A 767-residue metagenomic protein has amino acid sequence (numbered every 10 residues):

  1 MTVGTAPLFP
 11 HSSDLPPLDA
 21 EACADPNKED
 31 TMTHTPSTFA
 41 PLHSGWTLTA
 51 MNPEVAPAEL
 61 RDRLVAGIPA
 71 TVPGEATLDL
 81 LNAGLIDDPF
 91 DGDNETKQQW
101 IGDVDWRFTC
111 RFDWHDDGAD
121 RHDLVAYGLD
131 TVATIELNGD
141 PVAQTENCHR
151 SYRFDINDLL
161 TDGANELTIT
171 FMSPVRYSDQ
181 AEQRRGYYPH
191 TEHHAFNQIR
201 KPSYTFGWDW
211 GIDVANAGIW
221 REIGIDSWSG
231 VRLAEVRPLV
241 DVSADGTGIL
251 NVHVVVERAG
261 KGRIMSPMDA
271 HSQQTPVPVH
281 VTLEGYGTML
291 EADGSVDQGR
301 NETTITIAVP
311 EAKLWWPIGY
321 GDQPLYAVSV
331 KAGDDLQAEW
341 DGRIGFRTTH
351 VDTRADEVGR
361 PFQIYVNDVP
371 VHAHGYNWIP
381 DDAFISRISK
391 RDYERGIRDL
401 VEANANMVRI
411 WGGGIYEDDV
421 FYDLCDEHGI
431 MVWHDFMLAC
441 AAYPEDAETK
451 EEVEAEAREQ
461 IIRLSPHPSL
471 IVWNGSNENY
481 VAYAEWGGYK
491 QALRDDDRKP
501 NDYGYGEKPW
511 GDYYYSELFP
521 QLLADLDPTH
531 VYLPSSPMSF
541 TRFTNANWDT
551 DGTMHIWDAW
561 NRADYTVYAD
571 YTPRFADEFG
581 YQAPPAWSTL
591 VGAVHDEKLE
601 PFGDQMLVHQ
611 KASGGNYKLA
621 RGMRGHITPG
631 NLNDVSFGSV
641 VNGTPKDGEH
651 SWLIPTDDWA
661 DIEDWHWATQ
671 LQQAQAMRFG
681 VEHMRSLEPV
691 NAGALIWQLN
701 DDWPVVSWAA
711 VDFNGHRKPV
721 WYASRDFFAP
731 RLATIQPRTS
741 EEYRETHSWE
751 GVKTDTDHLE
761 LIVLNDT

Functional and structural regions predicted by a protein language model:
T2-M407, A676, H683-L687, N691 (+2 more regions): Secreted/periplasmic carbohydrate-active enzymes, especially glycoside hydrolases
L48-A50, E54, Y204, A215-G218 (+3 more regions): Substrate-binding clefts and catalytic carboxylate motifs of secreted carbohydrate-active enzymes
C148, D209-I212, P317, N377-K390 (+6 more regions): The substrate-binding groove and active-site-proximal loops of carbohydrate-active enzymes, especially glycoside
A164, V371, V401-V408, D426-M431 (+3 more regions): Loop/turn elements at helix/coil->beta-strand transitions in domains of secreted/extracellular proteins
V369-W378, M431-E445, Q460, N474-N477 (+2 more regions): Aromatic- and acidic-residue-enriched carbohydrate-binding clefts of CAZyme catalytic domains
H374-Y376, V408-I410, V432-H434, F575-D577 (+1 more regions): Hydrophobic faces of well-ordered beta-strands that scaffold small-molecule active sites in alpha/beta enzyme cores
M407-V453, A546-D564: Aromatic-lined substrate-binding rim segments of carbohydrate-active enzymes
E427, Y443-T541, Q672, G715: Active-site neighborhood of glycoside hydrolase catalytic domains
